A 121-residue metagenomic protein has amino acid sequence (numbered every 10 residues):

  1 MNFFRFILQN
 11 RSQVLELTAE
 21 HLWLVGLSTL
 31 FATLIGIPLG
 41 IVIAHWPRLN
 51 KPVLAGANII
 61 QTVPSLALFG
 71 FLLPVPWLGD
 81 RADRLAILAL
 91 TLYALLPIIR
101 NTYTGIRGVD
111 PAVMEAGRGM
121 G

Functional and structural regions predicted by a protein language model:
M1-R11: Short membrane-interfacial helix/loop motifs at transmembrane-helix boundaries
Q13-L24, F71-P97: Loop-to-helix entry region at the N-terminal start of transmembrane alpha-helices in multi-pass membrane transporters
V14-V42: Transmembrane alpha-helix signature in integral membrane proteins
L34, I60-Q61, Y93-A94: Hydrophobic alpha-helical transmembrane segments of integral membrane proteins, especially lipid-exposed positions
G36, P64, G121: Conserved G/P- and acidic residue-centered "switch" motifs that form tight phosphate/ATP-binding loops in soluble
L39-L72, L90, R100-T104, E115: Cytoplasmic-entry segments and transmembrane alpha-helices of multi-pass inner-membrane transporters
R84-M120: Membrane-cytosol interface at the C-terminal ends of specific transmembrane alpha-helices in multi-pass membrane
